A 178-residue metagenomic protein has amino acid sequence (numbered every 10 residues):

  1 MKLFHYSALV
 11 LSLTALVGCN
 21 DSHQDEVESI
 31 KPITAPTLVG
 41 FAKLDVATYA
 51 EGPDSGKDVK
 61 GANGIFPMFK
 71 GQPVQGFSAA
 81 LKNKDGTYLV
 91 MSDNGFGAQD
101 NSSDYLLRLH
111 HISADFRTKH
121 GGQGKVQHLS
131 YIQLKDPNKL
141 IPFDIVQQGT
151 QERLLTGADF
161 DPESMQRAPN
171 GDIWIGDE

Functional and structural regions predicted by a protein language model:
M1, V17-C19: Generic cytosolic/nucleocytoplasmic N-terminal low-complexity/intrinsically disordered segments
M1-S7: Bacterial N-terminal signal peptides that target proteins for export
S7-A15: Bacterial N-terminal signal peptides
C19-E178: Sequence/structural signature of beta-propeller domains
